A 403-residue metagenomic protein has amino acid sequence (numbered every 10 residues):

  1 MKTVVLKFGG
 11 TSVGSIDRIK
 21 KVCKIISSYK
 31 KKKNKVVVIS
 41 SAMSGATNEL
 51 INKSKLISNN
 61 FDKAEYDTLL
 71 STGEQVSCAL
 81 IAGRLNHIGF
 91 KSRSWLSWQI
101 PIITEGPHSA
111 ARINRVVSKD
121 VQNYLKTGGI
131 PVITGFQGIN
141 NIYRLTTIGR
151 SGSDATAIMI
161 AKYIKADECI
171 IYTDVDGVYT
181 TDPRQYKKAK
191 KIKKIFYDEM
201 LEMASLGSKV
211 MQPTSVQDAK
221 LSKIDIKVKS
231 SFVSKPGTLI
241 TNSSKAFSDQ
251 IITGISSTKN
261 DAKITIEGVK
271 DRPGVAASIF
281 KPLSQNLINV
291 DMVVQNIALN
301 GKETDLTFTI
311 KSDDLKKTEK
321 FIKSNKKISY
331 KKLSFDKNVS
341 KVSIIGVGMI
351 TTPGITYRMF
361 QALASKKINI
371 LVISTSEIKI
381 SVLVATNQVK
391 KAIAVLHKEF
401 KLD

Functional and structural regions predicted by a protein language model:
M1-V216, N296, V384-A385: Nucleotide/pyrophosphate-binding catalytic subdomain
N34, F90, I224, I288 (+1 more regions): Short phosphate-binding/catalytic loops that engage adenosine nucleotides
S40-N48, V228-S244, E303, F308: Terminal amphipathic helices with adjacent charged low-complexity linkers/tails
M43, V175-G177, I226, S230-K235 (+3 more regions): Glycine-rich beta-alpha junction loops
I57, T238-D403: A conserved regulatory-domain signal marking ACT and ACT-like small-molecule sensing domains and adjacent regulatory
E168-Y172, I226-V228, D291, V372: Short hydrophobic alpha-helical runs that function as membrane-insertion/retention elements
Q185-K190, I195, S205, K220-D261: Acidic, glycine-rich loop-and-beta core segments that form the ion-binding/anion-interacting portion of active sites
